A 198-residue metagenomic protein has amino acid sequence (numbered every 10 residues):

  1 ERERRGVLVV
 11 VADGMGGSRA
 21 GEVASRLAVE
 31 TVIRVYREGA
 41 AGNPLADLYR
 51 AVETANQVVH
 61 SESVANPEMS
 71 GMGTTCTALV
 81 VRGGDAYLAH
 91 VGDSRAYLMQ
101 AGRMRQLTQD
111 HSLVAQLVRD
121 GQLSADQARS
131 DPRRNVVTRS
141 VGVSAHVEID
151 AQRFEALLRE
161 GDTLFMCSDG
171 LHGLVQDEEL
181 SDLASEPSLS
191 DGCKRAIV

Functional and structural regions predicted by a protein language model:
E1-V198: PP2C/PPM-type serine/threonine phosphatase catalytic domain
